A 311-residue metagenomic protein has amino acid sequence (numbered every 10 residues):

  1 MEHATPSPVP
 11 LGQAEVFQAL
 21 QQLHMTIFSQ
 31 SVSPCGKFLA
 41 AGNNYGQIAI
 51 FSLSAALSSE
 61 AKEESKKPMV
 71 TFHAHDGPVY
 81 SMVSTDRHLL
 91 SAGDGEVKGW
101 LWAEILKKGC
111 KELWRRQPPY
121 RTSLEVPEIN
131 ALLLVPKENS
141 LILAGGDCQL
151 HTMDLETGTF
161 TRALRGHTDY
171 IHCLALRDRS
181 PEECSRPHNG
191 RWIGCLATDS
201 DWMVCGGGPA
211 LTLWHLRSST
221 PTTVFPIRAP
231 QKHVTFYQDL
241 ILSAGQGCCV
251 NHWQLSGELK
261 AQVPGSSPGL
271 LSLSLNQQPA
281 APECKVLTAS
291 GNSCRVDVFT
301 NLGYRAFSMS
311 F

Functional and structural regions predicted by a protein language model:
E2, A40-S65, I105: Beta-propeller domains
A14-V16, T26-I27, Q246-F311: C-terminal interaction modules of eukaryotic adaptor/scaffold proteins
F17-Q22, E60-E64, P68-A74, G109-L124 (+5 more regions): Short C-terminal beta-strands that terminate individual repeats in beta-propeller domains, predominantly WD40 blades
L20-G46, V83: Beta-strand-rich domains and repeat architectures in extracellular enzymes and scaffolds, especially beta-propellers
H24-S31, D76-V83, P119-L134, D169-L176 (+3 more regions): Canonical WD40 repeat/beta-propeller blade segments in eukaryotic WD-repeat proteins
M25-F28, Y45-A49, G77, D94-G99 (+8 more regions): Short coil/turn segments within WD40 beta-propeller repeats
G36-A40, R87-L90, E138-I142, T161-R162 (+7 more regions): Structural hallmark of WD40 beta-propellers
S54-A56, W102-I105, L155-G158, L216-S219 (+2 more regions): Short loop/turn segments that connect beta-strands within beta-propeller blades
